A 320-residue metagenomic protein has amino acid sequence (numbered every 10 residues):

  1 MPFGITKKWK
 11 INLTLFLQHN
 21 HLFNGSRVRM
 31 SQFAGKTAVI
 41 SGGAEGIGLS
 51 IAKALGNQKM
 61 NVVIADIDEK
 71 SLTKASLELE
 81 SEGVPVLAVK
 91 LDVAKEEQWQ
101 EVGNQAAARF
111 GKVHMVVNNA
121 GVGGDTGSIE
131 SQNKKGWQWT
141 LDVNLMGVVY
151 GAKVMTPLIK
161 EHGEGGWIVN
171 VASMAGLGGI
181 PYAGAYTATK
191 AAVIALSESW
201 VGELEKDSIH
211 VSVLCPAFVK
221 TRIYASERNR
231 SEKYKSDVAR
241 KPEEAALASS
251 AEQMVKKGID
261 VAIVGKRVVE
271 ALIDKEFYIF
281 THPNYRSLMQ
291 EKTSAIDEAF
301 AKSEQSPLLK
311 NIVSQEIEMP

Functional and structural regions predicted by a protein language model:
S31-V63: Canonical Rossmann dinucleotide-binding motif of NAD(H)/NADP(H)-dependent dehydrogenases/reductases, specifically
Q58, G178, S199-I209: Active-site-adjacent segment of SDR/Rossmann-fold oxidoreductases
E69-K70, V89-E101, K134: The beta1-alpha1 cofactor-binding region of Rossmann-like NAD(H)/NADP(H)-dependent oxidoreductases
G127-I129, N133-Q138: Substrate-binding pocket helix/loop in short-chain dehydrogenase/reductase
A152, T189: Active-site helix of classical SDR
S173: Residue(s) in the substrate-gating loop at a strand-loop-helix junction that position the organic substrate next
K206-I279: SDR active-site lid
